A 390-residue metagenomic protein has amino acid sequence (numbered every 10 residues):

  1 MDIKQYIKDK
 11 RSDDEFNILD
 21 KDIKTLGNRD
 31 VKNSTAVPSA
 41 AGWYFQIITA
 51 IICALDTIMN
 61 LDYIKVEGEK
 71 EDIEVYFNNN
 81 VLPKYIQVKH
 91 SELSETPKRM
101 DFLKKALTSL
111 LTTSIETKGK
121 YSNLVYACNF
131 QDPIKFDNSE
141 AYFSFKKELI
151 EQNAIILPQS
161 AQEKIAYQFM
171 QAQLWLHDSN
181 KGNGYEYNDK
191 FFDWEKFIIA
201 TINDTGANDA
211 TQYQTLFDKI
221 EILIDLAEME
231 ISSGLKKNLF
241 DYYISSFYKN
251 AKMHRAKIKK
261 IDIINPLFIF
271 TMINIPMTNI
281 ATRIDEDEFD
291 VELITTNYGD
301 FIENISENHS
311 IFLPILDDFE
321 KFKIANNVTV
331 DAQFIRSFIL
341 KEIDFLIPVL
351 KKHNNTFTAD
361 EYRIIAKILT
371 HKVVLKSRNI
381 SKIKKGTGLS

Functional and structural regions predicted by a protein language model:
M1-S39, H90-T358: Acidic metal-coordinating catalytic centers involved in nucleic-acid phosphodiester chemistry
L26, L61-Y63, K104, I364-A366 (+1 more regions): Generic detector of bulky aromatic hydrophobic side chains
K32, A36, A40, Y44-T108: Catalytic centers of nucleases
I86, L350-S390: Hydrophobic, glycine-enriched assembly/anchoring segments
